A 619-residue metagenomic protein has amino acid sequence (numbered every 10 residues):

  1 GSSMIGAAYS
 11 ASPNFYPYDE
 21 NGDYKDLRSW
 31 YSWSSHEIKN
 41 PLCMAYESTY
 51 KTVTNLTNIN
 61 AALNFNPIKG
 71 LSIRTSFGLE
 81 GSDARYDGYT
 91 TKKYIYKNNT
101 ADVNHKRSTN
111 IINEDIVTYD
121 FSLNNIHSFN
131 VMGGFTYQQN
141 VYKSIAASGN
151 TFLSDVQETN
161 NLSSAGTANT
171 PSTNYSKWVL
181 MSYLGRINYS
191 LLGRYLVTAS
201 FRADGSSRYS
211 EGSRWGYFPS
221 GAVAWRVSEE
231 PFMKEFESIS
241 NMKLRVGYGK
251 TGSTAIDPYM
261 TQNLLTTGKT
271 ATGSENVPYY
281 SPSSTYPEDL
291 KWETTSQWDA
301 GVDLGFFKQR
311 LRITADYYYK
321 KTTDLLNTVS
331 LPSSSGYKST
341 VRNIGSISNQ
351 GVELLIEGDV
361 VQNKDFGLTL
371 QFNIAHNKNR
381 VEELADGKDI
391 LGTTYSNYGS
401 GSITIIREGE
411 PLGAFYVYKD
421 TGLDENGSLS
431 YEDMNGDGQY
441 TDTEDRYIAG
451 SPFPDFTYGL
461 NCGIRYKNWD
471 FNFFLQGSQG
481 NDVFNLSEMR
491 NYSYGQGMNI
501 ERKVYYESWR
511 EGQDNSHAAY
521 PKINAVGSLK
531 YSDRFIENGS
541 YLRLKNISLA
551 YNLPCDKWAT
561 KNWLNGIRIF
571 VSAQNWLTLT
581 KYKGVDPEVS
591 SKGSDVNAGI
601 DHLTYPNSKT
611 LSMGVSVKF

Functional and structural regions predicted by a protein language model:
G1-L56, R74-M181, E229-Q297, K308 (+6 more regions): Surface-exposed loop/interface segments of Gram-negative outer-membrane beta-barrel transport/assembly proteins
A61-F65, D115-Y119, G133, G185-Y189 (+9 more regions): Residues on the lipid-exposed face of transmembrane beta-strands in outer-membrane beta-barrel proteins
F65-P67, L79, F121, Y137 (+13 more regions): Short beta-strand segments enriched in hydrophobic/aromatic residues within well-folded beta-rich domains
S182, G216-F218: Transmembrane beta-barrel architecture of outer membranes
V197-S206: Transmembrane beta-strand segments that form the barrel wall of outer-membrane beta-barrel proteins
S207-G212: Solvent-exposed loop/turn segments connecting transmembrane beta-strands in outer-membrane beta-barrel proteins
S451-F484: Glycine-rich, aromatic-lined ligand/substrate-binding cores of catalytic and carbohydrate-binding domains
N546-L579: C-terminal structured "cap/appendage" subdomains that terminate the fold
